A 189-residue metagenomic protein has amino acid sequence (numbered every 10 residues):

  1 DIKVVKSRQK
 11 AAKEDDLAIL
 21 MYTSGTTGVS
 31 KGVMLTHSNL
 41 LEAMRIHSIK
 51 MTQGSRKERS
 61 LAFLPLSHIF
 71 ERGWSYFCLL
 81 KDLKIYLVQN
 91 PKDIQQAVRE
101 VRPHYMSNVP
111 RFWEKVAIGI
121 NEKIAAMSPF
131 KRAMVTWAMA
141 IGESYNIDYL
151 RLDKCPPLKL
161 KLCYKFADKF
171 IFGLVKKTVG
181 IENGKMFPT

Functional and structural regions predicted by a protein language model:
I2-Y22, V29, Q53-R59: Conserved pre-ATP/AMP-binding loop-to-beta segment of ANL
A11, M34, S107: Short aromatic/basic micro-patch
A12-D15, N39, A167: Short secondary-structure boundary/capping elements
A18-M44: Conserved AMP-binding A3 loop
K31, A62-P65: Conserved coupling/switch loop of ABC ATPases
L41-R59, L66-G173, T178, E182-N183: Conserved AMP-binding/adenylation subdomain of ANL enzymes
M186-F187: Extended, domain-scale alpha-helical bundle/helix-rich regions
